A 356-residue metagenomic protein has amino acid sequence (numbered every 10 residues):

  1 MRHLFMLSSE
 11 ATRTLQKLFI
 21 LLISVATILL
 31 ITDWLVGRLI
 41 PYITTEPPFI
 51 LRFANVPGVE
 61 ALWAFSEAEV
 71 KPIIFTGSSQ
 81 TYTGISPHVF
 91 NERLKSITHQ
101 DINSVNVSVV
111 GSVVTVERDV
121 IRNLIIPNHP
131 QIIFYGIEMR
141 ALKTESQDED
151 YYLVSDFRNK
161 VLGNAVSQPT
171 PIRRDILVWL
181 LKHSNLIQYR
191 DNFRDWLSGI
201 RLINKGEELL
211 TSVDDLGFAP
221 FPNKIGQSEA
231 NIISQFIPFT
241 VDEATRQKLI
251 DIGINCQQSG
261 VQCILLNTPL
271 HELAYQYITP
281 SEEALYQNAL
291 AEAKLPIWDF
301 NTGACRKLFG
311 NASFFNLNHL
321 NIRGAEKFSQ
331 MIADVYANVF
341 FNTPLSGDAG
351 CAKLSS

Functional and structural regions predicted by a protein language model:
M1-P72, G347-S356: N-terminal secretory targeting modules
N55-E60, V113-V120, I250: N-terminal post-signal-peptidase region of extra-cytosolic proteins
V70, T76, Q80-Q168: Membrane-embedded segments
N106-S108, N267, D299-N301: Residue-level recognition of beta-strand->loop/alpha-helix junctions
Y151-S259, G347-S356: Secreted/periplasmic serine-hydrolase-like ester/acetyl group-modifying domain
P220-G226, I233, P269-Q287: Active-site His/acidic residue clusters
G253-I278: Active-site segments of SGNH/GDSL-like serine hydrolases that catalyze O-acetyl group transfer/hydrolysis on lipids
Y277-S356: C-terminal regions of proteins
